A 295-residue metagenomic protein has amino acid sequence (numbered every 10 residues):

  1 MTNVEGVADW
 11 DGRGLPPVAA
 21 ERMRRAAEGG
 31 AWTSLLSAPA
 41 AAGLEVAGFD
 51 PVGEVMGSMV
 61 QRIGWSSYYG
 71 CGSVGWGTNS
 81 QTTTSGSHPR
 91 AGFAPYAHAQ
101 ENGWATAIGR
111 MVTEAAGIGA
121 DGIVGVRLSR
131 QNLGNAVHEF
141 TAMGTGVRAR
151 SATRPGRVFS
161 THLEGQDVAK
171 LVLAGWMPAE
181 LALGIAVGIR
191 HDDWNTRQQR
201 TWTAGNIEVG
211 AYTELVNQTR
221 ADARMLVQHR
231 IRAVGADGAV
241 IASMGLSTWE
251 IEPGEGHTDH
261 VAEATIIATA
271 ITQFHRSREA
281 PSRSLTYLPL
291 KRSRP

Functional and structural regions predicted by a protein language model:
M1-R13, A107, V126-Q131, A223: Short secondary-structure boundary segments
M1-Y96, V137-T213, E255-P295: Intrinsic disorder/low-complexity detector
L44-G48, G103-T106, V112-D121, L133-H138 (+3 more regions): Short, low-complexity cationic-aromatic patches
N79-R127, A182, Q199-G245: Short, well-ordered alpha-helical segments
G122-L133, G235-P253, T258, T269-I271 (+2 more regions): Short, conserved loop-to-beta-strand elements that form functional interface hotspots
